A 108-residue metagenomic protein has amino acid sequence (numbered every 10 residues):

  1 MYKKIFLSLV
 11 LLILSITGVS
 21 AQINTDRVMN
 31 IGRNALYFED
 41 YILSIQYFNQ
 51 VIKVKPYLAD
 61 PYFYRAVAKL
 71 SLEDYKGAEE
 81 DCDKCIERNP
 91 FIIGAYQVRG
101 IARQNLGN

Functional and structural regions predicted by a protein language model:
Y2-S8, L12, G18-N108: Alpha-helical tetratricopeptide repeat
